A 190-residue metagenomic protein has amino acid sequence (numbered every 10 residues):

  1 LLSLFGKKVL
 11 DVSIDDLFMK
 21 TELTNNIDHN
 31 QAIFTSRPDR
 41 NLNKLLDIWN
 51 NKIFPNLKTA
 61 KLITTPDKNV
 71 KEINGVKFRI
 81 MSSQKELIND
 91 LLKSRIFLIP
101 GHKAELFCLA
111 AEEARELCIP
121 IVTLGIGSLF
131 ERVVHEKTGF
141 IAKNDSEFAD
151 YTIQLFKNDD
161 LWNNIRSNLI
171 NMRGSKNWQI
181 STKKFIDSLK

Functional and structural regions predicted by a protein language model:
L1-T21: Donor nucleotide-sugar binding/catalytic pocket of nucleotide-sugar-dependent glycosyltransferases
D16, T24-K77, M81: Conserved catalytic-core segment of nucleotide-activated headgroup transferases in glycan assembly
I88, A111-E116, F130-E131: Short alpha-helical segment that forms part of, or immediately flanks, the ligand-binding pocket in carbohydrate-active
L92-L106, I119: Acidic donor-binding loop of glycosyltransferase active sites
E105-C108, R115, G125: Short glycine/acidic-rich beta->alpha loop that forms part of the nucleotide-sugar donor binding site in diverse
I126-E136, F140-I141: Short acidic/histidine- and often glycine-rich active-site loop of Leloir-type glycosyltransferases that engages
F140, N144-N163: C-terminal "capping" alpha-helix adjacent to the active site of nucleotide-linked donor transferases in cell-envelope
K143, D160-L189: A charged, aromatic-enriched C-terminal amphipathic alpha-helix characteristic of glycosyltransferases across folds
